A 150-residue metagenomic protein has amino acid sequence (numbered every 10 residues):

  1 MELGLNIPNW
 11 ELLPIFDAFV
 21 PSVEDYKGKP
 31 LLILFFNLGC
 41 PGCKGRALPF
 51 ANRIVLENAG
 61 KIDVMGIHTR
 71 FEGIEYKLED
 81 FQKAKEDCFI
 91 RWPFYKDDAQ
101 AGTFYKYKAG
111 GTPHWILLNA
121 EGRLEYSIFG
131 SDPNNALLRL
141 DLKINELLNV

Functional and structural regions predicted by a protein language model:
M1-N9: N-proximal helix/coil linker or "cap" segments that precede and/or mark the start of modular domains
P8, L31, T112-H114: Short loop/turn microsegments at loop-to-beta-strand junctions
W10-L31, L56: A short beta-strand-turn-helix
K29-P30, R46-H68: Conserved helix-turn-beta segment immediately C-terminal to the redox Cys motif in thioredoxin-like folds
F35-F50, G73: Conserved redox-active cysteine motifs that mediate thiol-disulfide chemistry, especially di-cysteine Cys-X(1-2)-Cys
G60-Y76, I90-A99: Thiol-based oxidoreductase modules, predominantly thioredoxin-like and allied folds used for disulfide exchange
Q82-H114: Short, internal strand/loop/helix patches that form the active-site neighborhood or redox-interaction surface
L117-V150: Thiol-/selenol-based redox modules, centered on thioredoxin-like and closely related oxidoreductase domains
